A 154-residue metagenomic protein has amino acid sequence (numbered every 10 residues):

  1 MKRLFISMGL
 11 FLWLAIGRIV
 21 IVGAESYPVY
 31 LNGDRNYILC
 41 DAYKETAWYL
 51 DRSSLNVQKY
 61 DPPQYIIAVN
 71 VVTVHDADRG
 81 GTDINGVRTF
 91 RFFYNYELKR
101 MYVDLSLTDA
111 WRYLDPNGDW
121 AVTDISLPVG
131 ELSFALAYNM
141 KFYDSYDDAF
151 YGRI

Functional and structural regions predicted by a protein language model:
M1-L4: Positively charged n-region of N-terminal signal peptides that target proteins for export
I6-L14, R18: Hydrophobic helical h-region of N-terminal Sec-dependent signal peptides in bacterial secretory/periplasmic proteins
V22-V87, N95-I154: N-terminal secretory-pathway/extracellular module detecting exported/lumenal segments and adjacent signal-anchor/first
